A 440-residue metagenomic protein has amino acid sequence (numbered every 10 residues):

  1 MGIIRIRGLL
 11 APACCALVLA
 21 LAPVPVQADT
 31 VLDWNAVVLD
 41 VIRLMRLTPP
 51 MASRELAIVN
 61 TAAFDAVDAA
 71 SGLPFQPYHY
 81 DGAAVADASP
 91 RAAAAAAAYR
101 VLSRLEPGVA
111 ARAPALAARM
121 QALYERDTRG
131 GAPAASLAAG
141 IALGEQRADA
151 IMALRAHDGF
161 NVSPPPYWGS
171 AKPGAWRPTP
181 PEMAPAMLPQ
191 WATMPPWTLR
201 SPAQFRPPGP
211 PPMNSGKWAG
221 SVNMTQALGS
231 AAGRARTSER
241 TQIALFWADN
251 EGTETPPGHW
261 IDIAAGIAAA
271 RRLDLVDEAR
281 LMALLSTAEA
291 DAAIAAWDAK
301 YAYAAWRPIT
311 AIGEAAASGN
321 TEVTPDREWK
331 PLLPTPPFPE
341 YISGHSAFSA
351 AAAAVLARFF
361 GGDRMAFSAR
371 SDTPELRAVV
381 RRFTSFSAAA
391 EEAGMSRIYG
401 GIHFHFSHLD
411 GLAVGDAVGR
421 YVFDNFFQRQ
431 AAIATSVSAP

Functional and structural regions predicted by a protein language model:
M1-R7: N-terminal secretory signal peptides that target proteins for export/translocation
G8-L10, A57: Sequence-pattern detector for short linear motifs and compositional/periodic biases rather than a specific fold
A11-A22: Bacterial N-terminal signal peptides
L21-D29: Bacterial Sec-dependent signal peptides at the C-terminal "C-region" and cleavage site
A28-P440: Acidic/polar surface patches and capping/hinge elements
